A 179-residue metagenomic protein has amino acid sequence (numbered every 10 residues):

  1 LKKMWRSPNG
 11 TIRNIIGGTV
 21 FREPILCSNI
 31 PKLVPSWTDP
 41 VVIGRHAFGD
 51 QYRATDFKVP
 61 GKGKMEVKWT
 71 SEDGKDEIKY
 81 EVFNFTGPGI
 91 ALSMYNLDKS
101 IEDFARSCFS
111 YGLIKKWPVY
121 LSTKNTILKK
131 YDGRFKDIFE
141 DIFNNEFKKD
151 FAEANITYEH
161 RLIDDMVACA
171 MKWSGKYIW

Functional and structural regions predicted by a protein language model:
L1, D50, I127-Y131, M166-C169: Flexible loop/turn segments at secondary-structure boundaries
L1, E146-W179: Glycine-rich phosphate-binding loop
L1-E77: N-terminal glycine-rich phosphate/adenylate-binding segment common to multiple enzyme folds
G17-G18, S36-P40, K64, K115-W117 (+2 more regions): Short coil/turn connectors at secondary-structure junctions
F21-P24, I43-R45, L121, Y158-R161 (+1 more regions): General beta-strand structural signal in soluble alpha/beta enzymes
P35, R53-F57, K130-F135, C169-W173: Short acidic, glycine/serine/threonine-rich loops at helix termini
F48, T126, K176-Y177: Short, glycine-/Ser/Thr-/acidic-enriched flexible segments
V67-R161: Glycine-rich phosphate/diphosphate-binding loop of Rossmann-like nucleotide-binding domains
